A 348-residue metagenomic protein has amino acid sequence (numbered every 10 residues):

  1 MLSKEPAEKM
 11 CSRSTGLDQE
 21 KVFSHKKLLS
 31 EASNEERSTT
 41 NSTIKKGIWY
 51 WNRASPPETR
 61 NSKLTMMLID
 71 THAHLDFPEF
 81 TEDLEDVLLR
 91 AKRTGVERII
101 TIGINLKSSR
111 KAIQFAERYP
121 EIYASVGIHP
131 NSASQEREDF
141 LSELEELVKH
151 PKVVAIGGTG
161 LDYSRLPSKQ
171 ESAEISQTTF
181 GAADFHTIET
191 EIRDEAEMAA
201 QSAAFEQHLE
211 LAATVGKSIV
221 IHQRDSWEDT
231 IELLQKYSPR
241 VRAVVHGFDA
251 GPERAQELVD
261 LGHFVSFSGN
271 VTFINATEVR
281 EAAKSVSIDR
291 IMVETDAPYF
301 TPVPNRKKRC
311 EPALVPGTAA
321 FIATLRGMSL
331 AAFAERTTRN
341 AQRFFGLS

Functional and structural regions predicted by a protein language model:
L2, L17, L28-L29, L64: Leucine-biased recognition of intrinsically disordered, low-complexity hydrophobic segments
P6-A7: Low-complexity, glycine/proline/serine-enriched flexible coil segments that act as short hinges or interruptions within
M10-C11, Q19-E20: Alpha-helix boundary/capping motif
D18, H25, S38-N41, Y50-N52 (+2 more regions): Intrinsic-disorder-associated, low-complexity terminal segments enriched in Asp/Asn/His/Tyr and depleted of Lys/Arg
K27, N34-E36, N41, K45 (+2 more regions): Arg/Gly-rich low-complexity intrinsically disordered repeat tracts
I44-K45, W49-W51, S62-S348: Mid-domain alpha/beta scaffold segments of enzyme catalytic cores
